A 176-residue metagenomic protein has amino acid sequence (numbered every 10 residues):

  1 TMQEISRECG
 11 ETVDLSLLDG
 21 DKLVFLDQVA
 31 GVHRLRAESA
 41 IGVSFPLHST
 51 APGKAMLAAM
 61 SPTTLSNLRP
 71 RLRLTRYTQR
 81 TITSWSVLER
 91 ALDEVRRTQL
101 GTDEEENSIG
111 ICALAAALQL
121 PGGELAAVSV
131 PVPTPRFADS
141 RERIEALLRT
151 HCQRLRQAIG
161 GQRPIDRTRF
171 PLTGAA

Functional and structural regions predicted by a protein language model:
T1-A30, E142-A176: Intrinsically disordered, low-complexity terminal regulatory regions
D14-S16, A55-L57, C112, A127-S129: Residues embedded in well-ordered beta-strands
L18, M60, V132: A conserved hydrophobic position in a structured secondary element of the catalytic/binding core that shapes
A30-G31, P52, P135: Residue-level signature for short turns and capping positions that connect secondary-structure elements
R34-N107: Short, solvent-exposed recognition segments
S84-R154, P171: Extended hydrophobic
